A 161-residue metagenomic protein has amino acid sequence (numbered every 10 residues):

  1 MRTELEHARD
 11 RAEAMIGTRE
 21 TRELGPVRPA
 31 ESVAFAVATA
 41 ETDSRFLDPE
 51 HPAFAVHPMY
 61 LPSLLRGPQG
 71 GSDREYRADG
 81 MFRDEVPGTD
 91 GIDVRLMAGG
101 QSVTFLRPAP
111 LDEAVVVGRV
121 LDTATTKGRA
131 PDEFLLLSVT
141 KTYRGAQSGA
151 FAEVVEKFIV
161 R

Functional and structural regions predicted by a protein language model:
M1-G100: Hot-dog-fold acyl-thioester-processing enzymes
M1-I16, A98-R161: HotDog/MaoC-like acyl-thioester-processing domains
